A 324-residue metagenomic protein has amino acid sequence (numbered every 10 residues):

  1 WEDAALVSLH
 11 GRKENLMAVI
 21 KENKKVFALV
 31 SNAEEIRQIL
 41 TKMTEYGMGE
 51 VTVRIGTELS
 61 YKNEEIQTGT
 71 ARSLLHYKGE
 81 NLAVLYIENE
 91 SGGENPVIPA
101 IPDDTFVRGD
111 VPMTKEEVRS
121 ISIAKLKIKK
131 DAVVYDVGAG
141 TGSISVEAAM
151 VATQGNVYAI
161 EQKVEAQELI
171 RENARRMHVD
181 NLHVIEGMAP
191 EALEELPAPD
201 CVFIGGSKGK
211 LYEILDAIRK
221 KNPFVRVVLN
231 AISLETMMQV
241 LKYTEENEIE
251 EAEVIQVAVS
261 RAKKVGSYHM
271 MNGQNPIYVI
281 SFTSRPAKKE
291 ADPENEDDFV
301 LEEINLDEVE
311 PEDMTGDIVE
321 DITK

Functional and structural regions predicted by a protein language model:
W1-E22, P190, E248-N272, P276-Y278: Class I SAM-dependent methyltransferase SAM-binding "motif I" and its flanking Rossmann-like core
K25-D110: A contiguous loop/helix-start segment that scaffolds small-molecule binding in enzyme catalytic cores
L85-I87, S267-E294: Core SAM-dependent methyltransferase catalytic element
D131-G140: Conserved class I S-adenosyl-L-methionine
T141-T153: Conserved SAM-binding loop of SAM-dependent methyltransferases across substrates and taxa, primarily the Class I
N156-E161: Conserved SAM-binding motif I beta-strand of class I
Q162-P199: S-adenosyl-L-methionine
F224-I232: Conserved beta-strand signature within the Rossmann-like core of class I S-adenosyl-L-methionine
